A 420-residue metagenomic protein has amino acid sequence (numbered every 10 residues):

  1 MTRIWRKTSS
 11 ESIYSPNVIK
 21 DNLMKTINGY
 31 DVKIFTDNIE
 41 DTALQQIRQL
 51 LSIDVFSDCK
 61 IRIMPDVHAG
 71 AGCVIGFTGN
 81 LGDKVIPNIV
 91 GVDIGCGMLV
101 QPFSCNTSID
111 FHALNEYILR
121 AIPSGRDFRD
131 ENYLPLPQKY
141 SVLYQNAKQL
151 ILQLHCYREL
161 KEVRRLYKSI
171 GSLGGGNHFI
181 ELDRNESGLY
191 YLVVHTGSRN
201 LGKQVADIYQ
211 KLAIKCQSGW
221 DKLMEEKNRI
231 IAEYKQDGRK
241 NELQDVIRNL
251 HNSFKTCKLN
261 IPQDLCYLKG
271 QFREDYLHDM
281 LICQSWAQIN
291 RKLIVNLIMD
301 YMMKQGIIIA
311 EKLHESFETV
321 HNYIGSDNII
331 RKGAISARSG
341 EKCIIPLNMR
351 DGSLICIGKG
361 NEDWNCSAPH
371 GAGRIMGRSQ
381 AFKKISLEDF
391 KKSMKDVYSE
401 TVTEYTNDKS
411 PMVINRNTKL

Functional and structural regions predicted by a protein language model:
S9-S15: Serine residues within intrinsically disordered or low-complexity segments
P16-Q49, F56-I63, A69-I75, K84-P87 (+3 more regions): Domain-length cofactor-binding catalytic modules of enzymes
V67-H68, C96: Acidic, glycine-rich active-site loops and adjacent beta-strand->loop/helix elements that engage anionic groups
P87-N146: A generic, well-ordered mixed alpha/beta core segment in the N-terminal half of proteins
